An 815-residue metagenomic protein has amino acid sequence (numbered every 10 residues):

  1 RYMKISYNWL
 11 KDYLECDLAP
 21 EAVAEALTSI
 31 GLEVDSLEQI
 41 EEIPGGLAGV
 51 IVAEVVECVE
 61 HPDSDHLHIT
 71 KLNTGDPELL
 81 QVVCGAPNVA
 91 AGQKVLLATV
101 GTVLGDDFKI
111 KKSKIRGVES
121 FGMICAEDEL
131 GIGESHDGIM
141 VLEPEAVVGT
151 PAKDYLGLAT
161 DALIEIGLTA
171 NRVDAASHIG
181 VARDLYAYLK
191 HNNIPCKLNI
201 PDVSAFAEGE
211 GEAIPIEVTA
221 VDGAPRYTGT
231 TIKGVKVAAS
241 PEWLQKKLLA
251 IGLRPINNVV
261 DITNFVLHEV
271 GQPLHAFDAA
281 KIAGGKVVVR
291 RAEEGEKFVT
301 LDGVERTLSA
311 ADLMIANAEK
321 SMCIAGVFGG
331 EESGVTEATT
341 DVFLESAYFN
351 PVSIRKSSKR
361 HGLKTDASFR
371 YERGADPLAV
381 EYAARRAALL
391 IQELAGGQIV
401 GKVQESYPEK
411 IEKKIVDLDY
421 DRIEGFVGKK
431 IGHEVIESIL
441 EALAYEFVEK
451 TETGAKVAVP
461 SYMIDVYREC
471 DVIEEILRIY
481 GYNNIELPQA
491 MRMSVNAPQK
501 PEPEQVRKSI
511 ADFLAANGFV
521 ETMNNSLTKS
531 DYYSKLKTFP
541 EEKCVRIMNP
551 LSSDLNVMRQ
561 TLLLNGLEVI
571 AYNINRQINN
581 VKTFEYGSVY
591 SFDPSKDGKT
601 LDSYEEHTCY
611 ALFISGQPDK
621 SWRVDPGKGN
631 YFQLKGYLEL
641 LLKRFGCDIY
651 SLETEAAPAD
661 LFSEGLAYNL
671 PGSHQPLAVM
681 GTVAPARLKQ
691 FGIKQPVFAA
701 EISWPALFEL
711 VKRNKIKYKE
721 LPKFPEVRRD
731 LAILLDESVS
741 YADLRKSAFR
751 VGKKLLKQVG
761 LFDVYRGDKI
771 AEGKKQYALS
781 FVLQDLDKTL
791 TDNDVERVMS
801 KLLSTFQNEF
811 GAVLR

Functional and structural regions predicted by a protein language model:
Y2-A207, F343, G362, D366 (+3 more regions): Phosphate-backbone binding interfaces of nucleic-acid-interacting proteins
K4, E441-V448, E469, N524 (+4 more regions): A carboxyl-terminal module marker
Y7, E25, I30, E42 (+1 more regions): Glycine/proline-enriched, intrinsically flexible loops and inter-domain linkers
E42-G46, A205-A207, V266, S494-V495 (+5 more regions): Beta-rich nucleic-acid/ligand-interaction surfaces
I51-V83, G149, Q245, N257 (+1 more regions): Conserved mixed alpha/beta core segments that line enzyme active sites in large multi-domain catalysts
R116-G131, S135-V141, A152-A162, I166 (+6 more regions): Mobile "lid/hinge" segments at catalytic clefts and subdomain interfaces of large enzymes
L185, L189-T219, A395-I423, K430: Terminal amphipathic helices with adjacent charged low-complexity linkers/tails
V416-V581, R729, V782-L786, D794 (+1 more regions): Extended, well-folded interaction surfaces typified by the phenylalanyl-tRNA synthetase beta subunit core
